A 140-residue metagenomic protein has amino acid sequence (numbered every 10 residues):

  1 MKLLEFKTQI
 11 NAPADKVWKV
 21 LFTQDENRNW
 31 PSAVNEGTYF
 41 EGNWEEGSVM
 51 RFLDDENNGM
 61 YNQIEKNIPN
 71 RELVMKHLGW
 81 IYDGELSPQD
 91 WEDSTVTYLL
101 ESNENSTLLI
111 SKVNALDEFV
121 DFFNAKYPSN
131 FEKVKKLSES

Functional and structural regions predicted by a protein language model:
M1-Q9, V49, G59, E72 (+2 more regions): Intrinsic-disorder/low-complexity, polar/charged segments enriched in Ser/Thr/Lys/Arg/Asp/Glu/Gln
E5-F6, D25-G59: Short beta-edge strand/loop motif at the mouth of beta-sheet-based domains
F22-T23, E132: Solvent-exposed alpha-helix faces
D55-E104, N114: Hydrophobic-ligand binding "helix-grip"
N114-S140: A conserved amphipathic terminal alpha-helix motif
